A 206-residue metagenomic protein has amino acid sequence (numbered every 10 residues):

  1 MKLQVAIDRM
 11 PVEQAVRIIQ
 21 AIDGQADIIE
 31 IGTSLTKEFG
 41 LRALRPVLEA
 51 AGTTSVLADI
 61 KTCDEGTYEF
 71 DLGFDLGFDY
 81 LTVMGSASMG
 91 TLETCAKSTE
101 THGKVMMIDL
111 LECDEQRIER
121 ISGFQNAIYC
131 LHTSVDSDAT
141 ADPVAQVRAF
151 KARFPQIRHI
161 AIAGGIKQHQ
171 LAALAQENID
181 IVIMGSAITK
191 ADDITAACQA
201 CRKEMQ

Functional and structural regions predicted by a protein language model:
M1-T67, F74-D75, E119, T189-K190 (+1 more regions): Conserved N-terminal beta1-alpha1 strand-loop-helix module at the mouth
L3, E65-Y68, L72-I157: Conserved anion-binding
V5, I29, D59, L81 (+4 more regions): Conserved, mostly hydrophobic/aromatic
G24, L76, F124, E177-N178: Structural motif
T33, G85, L110-L111, T133-S134 (+2 more regions): Short secondary-structure boundary segments
T54, V144-E177, I181-I188: A C-terminal functional module that forms or caps the active site or interfaces directly with catalytic machinery
L57-I60, I108-L110, A161-A163: Short beta-strand elements of ligand-binding domains
C95-T99, A175-Q176, S186-Q206: C-terminal helical cap(s) of enzyme catalytic domains, especially alpha/beta-barrels
